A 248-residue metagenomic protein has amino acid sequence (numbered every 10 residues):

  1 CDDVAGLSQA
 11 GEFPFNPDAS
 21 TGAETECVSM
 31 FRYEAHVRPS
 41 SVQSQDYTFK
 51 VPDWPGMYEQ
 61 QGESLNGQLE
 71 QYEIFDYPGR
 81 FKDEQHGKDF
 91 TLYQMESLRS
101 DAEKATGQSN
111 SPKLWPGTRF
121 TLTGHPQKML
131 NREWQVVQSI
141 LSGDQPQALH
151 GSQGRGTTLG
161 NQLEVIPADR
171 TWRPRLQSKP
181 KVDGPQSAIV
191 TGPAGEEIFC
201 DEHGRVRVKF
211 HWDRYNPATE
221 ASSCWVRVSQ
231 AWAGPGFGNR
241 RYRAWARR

Functional and structural regions predicted by a protein language model:
C1-R248: Amphipathic alpha-helical and helix-coil boundary elements used as assembly and membrane-proximal scaffolds
